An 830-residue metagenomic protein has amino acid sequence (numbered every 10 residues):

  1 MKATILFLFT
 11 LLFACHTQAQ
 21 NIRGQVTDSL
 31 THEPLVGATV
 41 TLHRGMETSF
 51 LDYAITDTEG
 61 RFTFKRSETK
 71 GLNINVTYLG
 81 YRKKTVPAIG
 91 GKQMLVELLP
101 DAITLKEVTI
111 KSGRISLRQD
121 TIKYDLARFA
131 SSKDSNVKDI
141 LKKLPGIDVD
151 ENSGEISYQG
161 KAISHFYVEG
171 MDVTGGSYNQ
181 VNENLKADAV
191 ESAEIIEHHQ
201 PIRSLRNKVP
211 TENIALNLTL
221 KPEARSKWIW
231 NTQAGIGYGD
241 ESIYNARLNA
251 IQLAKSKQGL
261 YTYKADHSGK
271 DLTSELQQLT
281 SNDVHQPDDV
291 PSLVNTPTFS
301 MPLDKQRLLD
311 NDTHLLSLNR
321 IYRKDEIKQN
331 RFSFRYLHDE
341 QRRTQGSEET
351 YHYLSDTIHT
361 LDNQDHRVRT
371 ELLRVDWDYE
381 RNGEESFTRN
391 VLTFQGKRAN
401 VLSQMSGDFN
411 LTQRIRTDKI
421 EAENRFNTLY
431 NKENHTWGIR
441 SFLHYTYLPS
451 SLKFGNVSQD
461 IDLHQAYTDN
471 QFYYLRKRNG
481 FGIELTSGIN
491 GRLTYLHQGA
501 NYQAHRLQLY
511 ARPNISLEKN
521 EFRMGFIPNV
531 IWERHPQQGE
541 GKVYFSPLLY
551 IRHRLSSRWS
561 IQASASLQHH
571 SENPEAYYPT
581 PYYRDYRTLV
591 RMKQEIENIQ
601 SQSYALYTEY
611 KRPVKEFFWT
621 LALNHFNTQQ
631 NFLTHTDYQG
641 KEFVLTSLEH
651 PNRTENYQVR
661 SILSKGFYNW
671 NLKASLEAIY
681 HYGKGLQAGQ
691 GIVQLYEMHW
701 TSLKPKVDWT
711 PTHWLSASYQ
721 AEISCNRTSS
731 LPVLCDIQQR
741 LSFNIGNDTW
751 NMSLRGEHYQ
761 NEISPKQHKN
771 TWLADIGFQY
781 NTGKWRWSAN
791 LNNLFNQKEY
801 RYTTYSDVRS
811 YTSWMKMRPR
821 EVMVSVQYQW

Functional and structural regions predicted by a protein language model:
Q20, Q25, S29-H32, E59-R61 (+15 more regions): Membrane-proximal, glycine/serine-rich, low-complexity loop/turn segments characteristic of large bacterial
L30-R44: Short, ordered, surface-exposed loop/turn motifs in non-cytosolic proteins
L35-V36, T63-G71, A88: Short Pro-Gly-centered beta-turn/loop motif in secreted/extracellular proteins
R44-S49, G71-V86: A short, solvent-exposed loop/turn motif at the edges and junctions of modular extracellular/periplasmic domains
M46-R61: Short, acidic Ser/Thr/Gly-rich low-complexity loop/linker segments typical of extracellular and cell-surface proteins
R206-K208, L272-Q278, R342-H359, L392 (+11 more regions): Outer-membrane beta-barrel translocator domains and adjoining extracellular loop/strand segments of Gram-negative
I321-D339, R367-Q538, K542-P547, R554 (+5 more regions): Face-selective signature of the C-terminal outer-membrane beta-barrel domain
S702-W830: Conserved C-terminal beta-signal and adjacent last beta-strands/turns of outer-membrane beta-barrel proteins
